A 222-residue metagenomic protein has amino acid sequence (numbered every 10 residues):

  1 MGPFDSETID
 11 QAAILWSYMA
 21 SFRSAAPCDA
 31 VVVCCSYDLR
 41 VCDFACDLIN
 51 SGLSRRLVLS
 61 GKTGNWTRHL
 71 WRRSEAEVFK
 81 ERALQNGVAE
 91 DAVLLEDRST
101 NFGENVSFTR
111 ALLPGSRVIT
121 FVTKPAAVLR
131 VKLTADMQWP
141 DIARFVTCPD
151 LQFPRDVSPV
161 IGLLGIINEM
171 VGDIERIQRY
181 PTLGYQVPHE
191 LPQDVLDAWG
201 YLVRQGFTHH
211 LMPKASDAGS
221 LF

Functional and structural regions predicted by a protein language model:
M1-N168, L221-F222: A structural signal for short, hydrophobic/glycine-enriched beta-strand patches
V157-F222: A conserved mid-domain beta-alpha-beta active-site/ligand-binding segment of alpha/beta enzyme cores
